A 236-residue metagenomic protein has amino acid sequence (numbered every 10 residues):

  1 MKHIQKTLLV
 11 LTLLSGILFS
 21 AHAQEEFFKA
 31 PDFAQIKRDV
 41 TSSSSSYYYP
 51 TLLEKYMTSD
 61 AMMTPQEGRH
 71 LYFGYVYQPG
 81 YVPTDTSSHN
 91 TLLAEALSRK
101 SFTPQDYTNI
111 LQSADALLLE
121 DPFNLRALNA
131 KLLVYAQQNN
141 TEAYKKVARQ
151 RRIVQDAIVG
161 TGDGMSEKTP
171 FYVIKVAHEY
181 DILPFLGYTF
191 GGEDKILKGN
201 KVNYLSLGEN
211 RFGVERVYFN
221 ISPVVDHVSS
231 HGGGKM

Functional and structural regions predicted by a protein language model:
M1-K29: Bacterial Sec-dependent N-terminal signal peptides
Q24-Y107, K168-M236: N-terminal alpha-helical interaction modules that lie
D106, S113, K146-Q150: Alpha-helical solenoid repeat scaffolds, predominantly canonical TPR units
D115-L118, R152: A conserved position within tetratricopeptide repeats
F123-N124, I158: Residue-level recognition of tetratricopeptide repeat
A136-V159: TPR/TPR-like (Sel1-like) alpha-helical repeat modules
